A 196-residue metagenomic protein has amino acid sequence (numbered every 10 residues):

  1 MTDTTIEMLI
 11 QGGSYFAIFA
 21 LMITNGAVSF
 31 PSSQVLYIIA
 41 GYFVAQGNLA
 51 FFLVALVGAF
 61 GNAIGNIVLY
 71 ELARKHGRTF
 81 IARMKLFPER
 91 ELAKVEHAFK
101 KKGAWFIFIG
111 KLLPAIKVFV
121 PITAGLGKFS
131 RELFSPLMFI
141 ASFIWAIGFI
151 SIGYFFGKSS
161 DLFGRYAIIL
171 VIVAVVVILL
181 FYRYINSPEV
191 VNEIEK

Functional and structural regions predicted by a protein language model:
M1-A20, Q46-I122, L126-S135, K158-V175 (+1 more regions): Membrane-interfacial helix-loop-helix
I18-L36, G110: Transmembrane alpha-helix interface/packing and boundary motifs in multi-pass membrane proteins, characterized by
F19, G26, I39, I122-T123 (+1 more regions): Alpha-helical transmembrane segments of multipass membrane proteins
G26-A27, A59, K111-L112, S142-A146: Residue-level hotspots within the lipid-embedded alpha helices of multi-pass solute transporters
I144-F155: Transmembrane alpha-helical segments of integral membrane proteins
